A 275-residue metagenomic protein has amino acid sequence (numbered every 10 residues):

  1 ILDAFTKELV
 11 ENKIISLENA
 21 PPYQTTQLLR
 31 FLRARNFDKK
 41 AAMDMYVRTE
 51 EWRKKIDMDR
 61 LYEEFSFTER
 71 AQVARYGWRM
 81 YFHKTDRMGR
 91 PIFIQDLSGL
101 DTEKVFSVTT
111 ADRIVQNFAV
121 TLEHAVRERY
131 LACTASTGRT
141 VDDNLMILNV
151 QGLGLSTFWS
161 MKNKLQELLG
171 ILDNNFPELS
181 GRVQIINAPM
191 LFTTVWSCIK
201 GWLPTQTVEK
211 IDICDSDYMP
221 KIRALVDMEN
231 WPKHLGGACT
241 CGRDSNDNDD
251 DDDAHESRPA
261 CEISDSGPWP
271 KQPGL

Functional and structural regions predicted by a protein language model:
I1-L275: Basic, amphipathic alpha-helical/coil surface patches used to engage anionic, phosphate-bearing ligands and membranes
